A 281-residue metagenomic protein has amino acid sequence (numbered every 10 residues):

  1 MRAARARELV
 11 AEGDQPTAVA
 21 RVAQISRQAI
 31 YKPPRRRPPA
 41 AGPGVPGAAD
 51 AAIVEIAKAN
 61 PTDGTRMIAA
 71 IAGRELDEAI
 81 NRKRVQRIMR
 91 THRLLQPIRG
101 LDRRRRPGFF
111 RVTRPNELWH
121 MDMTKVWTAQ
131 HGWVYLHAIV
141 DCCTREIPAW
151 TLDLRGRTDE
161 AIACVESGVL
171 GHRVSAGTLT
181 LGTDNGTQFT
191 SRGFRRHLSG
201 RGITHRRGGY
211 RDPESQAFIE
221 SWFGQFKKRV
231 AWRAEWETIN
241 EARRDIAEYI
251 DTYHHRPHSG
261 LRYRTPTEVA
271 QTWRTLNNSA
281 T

Functional and structural regions predicted by a protein language model:
M1-D14, D50-A59: Short, amphipathic alpha-helical "recognition" segments used to contact nucleic acids or chromatin
G13-Q15, D63, E237: Residue-level signal for the short linker/turn that defines the boundary of a DNA-recognition helix
P16-V22, I68, A72: Short alpha-helical "recognition helix" segments of helix-turn-helix
V19, I98-D102, T180-N185, G200-F218 (+1 more regions): RNase H-like polynucleotidyl transferase catalytic core
R27-L118, D212-P213, T265-N277: Basic, flexible linker segments flanking DNA-binding modules in nucleic acid-interacting mobile-element proteins
E78-V140, E160-S167, G171-T178, T281: Mobile-element integrase/transposase regions, centering on the N-terminal DNA-binding/Zn-coordinating module
D141-C142, L152-R157: A short acidic/small-residue loop/turn micro-motif
S199-I203, G224-T281: C-terminal domain-tail junction helix/linker
